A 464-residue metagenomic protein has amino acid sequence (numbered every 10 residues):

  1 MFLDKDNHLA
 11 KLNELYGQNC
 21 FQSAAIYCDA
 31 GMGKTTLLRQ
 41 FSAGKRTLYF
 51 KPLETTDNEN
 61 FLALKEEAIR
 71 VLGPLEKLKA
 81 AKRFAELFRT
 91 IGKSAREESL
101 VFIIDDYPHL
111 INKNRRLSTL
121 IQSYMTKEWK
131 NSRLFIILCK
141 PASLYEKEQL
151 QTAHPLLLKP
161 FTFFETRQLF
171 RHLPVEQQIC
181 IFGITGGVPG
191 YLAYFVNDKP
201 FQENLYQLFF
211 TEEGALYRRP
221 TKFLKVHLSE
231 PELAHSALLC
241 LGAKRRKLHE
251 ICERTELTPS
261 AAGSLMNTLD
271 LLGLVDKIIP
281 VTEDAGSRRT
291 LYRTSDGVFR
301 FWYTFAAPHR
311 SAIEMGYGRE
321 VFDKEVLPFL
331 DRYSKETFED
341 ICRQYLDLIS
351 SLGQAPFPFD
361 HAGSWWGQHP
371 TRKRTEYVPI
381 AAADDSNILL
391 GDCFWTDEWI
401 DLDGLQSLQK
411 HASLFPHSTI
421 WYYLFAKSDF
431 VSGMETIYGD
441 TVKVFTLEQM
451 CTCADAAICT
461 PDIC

Functional and structural regions predicted by a protein language model:
F21-L38: Walker A/P-loop nucleotide-binding motif
Y27-C28, H109-L117, Q122-Q149: Sensor-1/coupling segment of RecA-like P-loop NTPase cores
G44-F50, N58-K77: Conserved NTP-binding/hydrolysis module of P-loop NTPases
A68-A95: Short glycine-rich substrate-engagement loop in P-loop NTPases that contacts/grips substrate
I91-L117, I121: Conserved P-loop NTPase "ATPase switch" module shared by AAA+ and STAND
A153-Q178: Conserved small helical "lid"/interfacial subdomain of P-loop NTPases
N197, N204-R374: Accessory nucleic acid-recognition modules appended to NTPase machines
T290-C464: A cross-kingdom feature that marks ATP-driven nucleic-acid transaction machinery
